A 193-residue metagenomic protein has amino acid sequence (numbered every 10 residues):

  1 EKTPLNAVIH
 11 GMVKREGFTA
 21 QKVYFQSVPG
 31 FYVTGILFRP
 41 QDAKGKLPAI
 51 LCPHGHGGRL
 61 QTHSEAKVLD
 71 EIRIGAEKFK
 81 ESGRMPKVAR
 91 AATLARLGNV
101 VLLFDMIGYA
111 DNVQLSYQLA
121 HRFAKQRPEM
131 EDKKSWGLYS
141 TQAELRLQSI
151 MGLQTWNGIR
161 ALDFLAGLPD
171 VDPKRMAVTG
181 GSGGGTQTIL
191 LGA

Functional and structural regions predicted by a protein language model:
K2-A49: N-terminal cap/lid segment of alpha/beta-hydrolase-fold proteins
A20-K22, Y32-L37, K78-E81, M85-R90 (+2 more regions): Short alpha-helical segments and helix-capping/turn motifs at coil-helix boundaries
F25-P29, R39-Q41, G55-G57, G108 (+1 more regions): Short, flexible loop/turn elements at secondary-structure junctions
V33-T34, Q61, N112, T188: Short helix/loop capping segments that flank catalytic or ligand/cofactor-binding pockets
G45-K46, C52-I159, A166-G167: Cap/lid segment of the alpha/beta-hydrolase catalytic domain
D170-S182: Alpha/beta-hydrolase fold nucleophile elbow
G180-G192: Glycine-rich nucleophile elbow surrounding the catalytic serine of serine-hydrolase chemistry
